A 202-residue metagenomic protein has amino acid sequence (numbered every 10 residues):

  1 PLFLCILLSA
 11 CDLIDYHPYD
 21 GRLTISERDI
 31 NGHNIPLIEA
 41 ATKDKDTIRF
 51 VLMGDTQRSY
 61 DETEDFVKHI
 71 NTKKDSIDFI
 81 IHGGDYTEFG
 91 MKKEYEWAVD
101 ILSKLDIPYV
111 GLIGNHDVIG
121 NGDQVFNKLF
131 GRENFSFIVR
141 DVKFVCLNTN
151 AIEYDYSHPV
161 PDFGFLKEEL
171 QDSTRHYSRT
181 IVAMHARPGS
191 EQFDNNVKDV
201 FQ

Functional and structural regions predicted by a protein language model:
P1-C11: Sec-dependent bacterial lipoprotein signal peptides
C11-W97: N-terminal active-site segment of His-dependent metallophosphoesterases
E39-V51, S136-C146, Q171, R175-R179: Beta-strand-turn-beta hairpins that frame and shape the catalytic cleft of phosphate-ester-processing enzymes
D46, S59-F66, G83, E94 (+4 more regions): Stable alpha-helical elements in mature extracytoplasmic
M53-T56, G83-D85, L112-H116, L147-N150 (+1 more regions): Active-site-proximal beta-strand/loop segments in catalytic clefts of secreted hydrolases
R58-E62, E88-E94, H116-N121, I152-D155 (+2 more regions): Active-site environment of divalent metal-dependent phosphoester hydrolases
E64-N134, I138-V139: Core catalytic region of metal-dependent phosphoesterases/phosphodiesterases, especially metallo-beta-lactamase-like
N71-F79, Y154-Q202: His/acidic metal-ligating clusters that form di-metal
